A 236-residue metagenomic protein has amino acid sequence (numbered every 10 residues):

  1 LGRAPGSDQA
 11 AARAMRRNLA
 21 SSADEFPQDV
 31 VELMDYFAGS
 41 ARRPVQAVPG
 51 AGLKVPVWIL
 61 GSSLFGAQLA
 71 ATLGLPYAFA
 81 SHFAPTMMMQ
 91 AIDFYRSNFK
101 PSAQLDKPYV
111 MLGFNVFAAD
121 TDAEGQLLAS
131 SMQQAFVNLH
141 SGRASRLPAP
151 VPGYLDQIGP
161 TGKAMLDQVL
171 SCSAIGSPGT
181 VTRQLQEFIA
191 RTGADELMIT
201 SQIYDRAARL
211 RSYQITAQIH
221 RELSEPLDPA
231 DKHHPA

Functional and structural regions predicted by a protein language model:
L1, V55-L60, L75-A80, P108-N115 (+1 more regions): Hydrophobic faces of well-ordered beta-strands that scaffold small-molecule active sites in alpha/beta enzyme cores
R3-S7, F83, V116-A118, I203-D205: Active-site-proximal loop/turn and secondary-structure-junction residues that shape catalytic pockets, frequently
G6-A11, G66-Q68: Short, well-ordered, mixed-charge alpha-helical segments that flank or form enzyme active sites
A10-A14, A71, S212: Short aromatic-enriched loop/helix-cap "lid" or pocket-rim segments at secondary-structure transitions that line
A12-R13, R17-A47, M87-G193, R221-H234: An alpha-helical appendage that flanks or caps ligand/catalytic pockets
S40-P44, V55-L64: Core active-site phosphate/anionic-ligand binding loop and the adjoining beta-turn-alpha structural block in enzyme
S63-I92, R96: A conserved active-site cap/scaffold subdomain adjacent to cofactor or substrate pockets
A207-I215: Short glycine/threonine-rich loop-to-helix capping motif typified by GTGT followed within a few residues by an Asp-Pro
